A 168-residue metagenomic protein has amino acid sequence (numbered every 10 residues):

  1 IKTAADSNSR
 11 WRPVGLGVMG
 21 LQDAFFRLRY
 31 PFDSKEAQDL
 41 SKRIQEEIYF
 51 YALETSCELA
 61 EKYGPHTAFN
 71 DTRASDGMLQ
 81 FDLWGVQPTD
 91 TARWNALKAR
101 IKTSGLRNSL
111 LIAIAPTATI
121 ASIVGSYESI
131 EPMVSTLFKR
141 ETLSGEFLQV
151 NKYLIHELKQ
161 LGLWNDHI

Functional and structural regions predicted by a protein language model:
I1-I168: Long, C-terminal-biased catalytic regions of enzyme "large/alpha" subunits
